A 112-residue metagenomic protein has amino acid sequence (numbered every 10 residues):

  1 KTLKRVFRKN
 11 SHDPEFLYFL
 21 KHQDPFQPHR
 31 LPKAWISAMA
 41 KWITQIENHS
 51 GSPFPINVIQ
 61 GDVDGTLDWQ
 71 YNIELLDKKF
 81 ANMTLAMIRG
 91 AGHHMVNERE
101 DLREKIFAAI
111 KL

Functional and structural regions predicted by a protein language model:
K1-L31: Alpha/beta-hydrolase-fold enzymes
Q27-P28, V63-L67: Acidic catalytic loop of the alpha/beta-hydrolase fold
R30-H49, F54: Active-site nucleophile elbow and catalytic-triad environment of alpha/beta-hydrolase enzymes
A38, Y71-E74, K105, A109: Alpha-helical elements of Rossmann-like donor-binding domains used by nucleotide-donor carbohydrate transfer enzymes
S52, V58-D64: Short beta-strand/loop motif that positions the catalytic acidic residue of the alpha/beta-hydrolase fold
F54, L67-D77: Short alpha-helix in the alpha/beta-hydrolase fold that links the catalytic acid
N82-L112: Catalytic active-site module of serine/aspartate enzymes centered on a nucleophile-bearing elbow/loop
